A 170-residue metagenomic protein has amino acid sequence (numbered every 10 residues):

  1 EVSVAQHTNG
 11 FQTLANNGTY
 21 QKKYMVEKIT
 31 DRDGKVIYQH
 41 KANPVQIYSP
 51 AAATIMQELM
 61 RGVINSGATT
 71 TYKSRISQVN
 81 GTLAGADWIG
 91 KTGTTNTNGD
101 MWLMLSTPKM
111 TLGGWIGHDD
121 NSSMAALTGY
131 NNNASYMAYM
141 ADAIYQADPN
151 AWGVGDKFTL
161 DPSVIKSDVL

Functional and structural regions predicted by a protein language model:
V4-N9, T13-L170: A penicillin-recognizing enzyme superfamily signal
